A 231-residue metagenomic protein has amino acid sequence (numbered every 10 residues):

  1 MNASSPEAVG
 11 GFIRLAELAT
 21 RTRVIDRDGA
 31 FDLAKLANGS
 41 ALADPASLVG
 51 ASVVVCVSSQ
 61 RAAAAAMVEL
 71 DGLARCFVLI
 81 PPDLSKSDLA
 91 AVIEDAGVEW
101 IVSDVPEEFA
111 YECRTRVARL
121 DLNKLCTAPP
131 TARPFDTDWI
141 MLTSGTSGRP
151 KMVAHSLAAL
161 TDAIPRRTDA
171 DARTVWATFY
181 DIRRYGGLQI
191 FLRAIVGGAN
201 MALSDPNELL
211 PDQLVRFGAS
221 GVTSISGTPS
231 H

Functional and structural regions predicted by a protein language model:
N2-S4, A46-S47, A51, E107 (+3 more regions): Flexible, low-complexity linker/hinge segments
E7-S47, L89-A90, H155-A158: Conserved AMP-binding/adenylate-forming core of the ANL superfamily
L42-D83, T178-I182: Conserved AMP-binding/adenylate-forming
L70, T143-T146, W176, A194 (+1 more regions): Conserved S/T- and glycine-rich ATP-binding loop of Class I adenylate-forming
L84, E107-E108, E208, H231: Alpha-helix capping/helix-boundary segments
F135-P165: Conserved AMP-binding A3 loop
D162-V175, R183-S224: Conserved AMP-binding/adenylation subdomain of ANL enzymes
